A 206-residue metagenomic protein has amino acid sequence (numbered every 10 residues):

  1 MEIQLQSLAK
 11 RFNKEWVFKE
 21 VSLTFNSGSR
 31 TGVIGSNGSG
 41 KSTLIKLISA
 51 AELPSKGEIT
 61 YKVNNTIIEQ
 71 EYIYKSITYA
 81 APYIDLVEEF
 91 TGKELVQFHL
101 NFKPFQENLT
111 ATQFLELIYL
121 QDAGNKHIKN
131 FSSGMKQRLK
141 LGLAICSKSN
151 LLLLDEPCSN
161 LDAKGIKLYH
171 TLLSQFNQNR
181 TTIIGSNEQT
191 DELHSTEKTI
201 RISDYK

Functional and structural regions predicted by a protein language model:
I3, F18-E20: Conserved structural motif at the start of ABC-family nucleotide-binding domains
N37, D155, D162: ABC-family nucleotide-binding domains
S49: Helix-to-loop junction immediately C-terminal to a conserved catalytic motif
G57-I73: Conserved ABC transporter NBD signature motif
Y83, E88-P104: Q-loop/switch helix immediately C-terminal to the Walker
Q97, N108-G124: Conserved ABC ATPase "signature" region
L141: Hydrophobic anchor residue at the start of the ABC signature
